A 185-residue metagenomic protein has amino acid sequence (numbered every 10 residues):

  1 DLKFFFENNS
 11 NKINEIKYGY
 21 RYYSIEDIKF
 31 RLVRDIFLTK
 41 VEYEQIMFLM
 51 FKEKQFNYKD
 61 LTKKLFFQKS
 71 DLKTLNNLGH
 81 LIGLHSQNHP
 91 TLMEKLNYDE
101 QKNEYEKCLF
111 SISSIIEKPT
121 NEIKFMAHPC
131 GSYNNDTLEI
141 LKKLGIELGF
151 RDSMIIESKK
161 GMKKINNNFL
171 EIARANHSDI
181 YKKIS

Functional and structural regions predicted by a protein language model:
D1-L78: Extended, charge-rich helix/loop segments that form flexible, surface "patches" used to engage negatively charged
I46-M50, H89, L138: Generic detector of short, locally flexible boundary/turn motifs and exposed helical patches
N77, Q87, M93-S185: C-terminal active-site subregion of NodB/CE4 polysaccharide deacetylases
L81: Aromatic-lined glycan-binding groove of carbohydrate-active enzymes
L84: Active-site core of bacterial EAL-family cyclic-dinucleotide phosphodiesterase domains
